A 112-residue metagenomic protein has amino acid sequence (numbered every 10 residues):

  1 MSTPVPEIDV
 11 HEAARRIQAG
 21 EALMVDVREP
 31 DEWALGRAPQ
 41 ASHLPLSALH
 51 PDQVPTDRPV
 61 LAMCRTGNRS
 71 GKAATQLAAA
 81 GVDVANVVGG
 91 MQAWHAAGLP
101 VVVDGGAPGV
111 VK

Functional and structural regions predicted by a protein language model:
M1-L23, E29-V60, N68-K112: Rhodanese-like catalytic fold shared by cysteine-dependent sulfurtransferases and DSP/PTP-type phosphatases
C64: Short cysteine clusters
